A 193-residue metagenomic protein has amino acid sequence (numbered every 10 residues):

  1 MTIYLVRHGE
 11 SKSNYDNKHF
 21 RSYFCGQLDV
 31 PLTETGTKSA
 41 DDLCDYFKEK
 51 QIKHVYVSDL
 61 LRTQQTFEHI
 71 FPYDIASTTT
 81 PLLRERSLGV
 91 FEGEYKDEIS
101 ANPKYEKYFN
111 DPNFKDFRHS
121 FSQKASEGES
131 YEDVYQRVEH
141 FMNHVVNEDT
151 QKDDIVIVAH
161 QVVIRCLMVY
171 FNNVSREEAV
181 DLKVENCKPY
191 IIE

Functional and structural regions predicted by a protein language model:
M1-Y4: Extreme N-terminal starter segment of soluble prokaryotic enzymes
H8, H160: Short, conserved phosphate/pyrophosphate- and ester-handling motifs at nucleotide-, phospho-/glycolipid
E10-I75: Active-site-proximal alpha-helix that buttresses catalytic centers in soluble enzyme cores
V30, F71-R137, K183: Phosphate-handling substructures
K50-L82, E106, N110-F114, V169-F171 (+1 more regions): Conserved histidine-centered catalytic loops in small-molecule metabolism enzymes
V57-S58, Q136, V158-A159: Short beta-strand scaffold positions
Q161-R165: GST superfamily/GST-like fold recognition
N172-E193: Domain-level recognition of soluble alpha/beta enzyme cores, biased toward histidine phosphatases/phosphomutases
